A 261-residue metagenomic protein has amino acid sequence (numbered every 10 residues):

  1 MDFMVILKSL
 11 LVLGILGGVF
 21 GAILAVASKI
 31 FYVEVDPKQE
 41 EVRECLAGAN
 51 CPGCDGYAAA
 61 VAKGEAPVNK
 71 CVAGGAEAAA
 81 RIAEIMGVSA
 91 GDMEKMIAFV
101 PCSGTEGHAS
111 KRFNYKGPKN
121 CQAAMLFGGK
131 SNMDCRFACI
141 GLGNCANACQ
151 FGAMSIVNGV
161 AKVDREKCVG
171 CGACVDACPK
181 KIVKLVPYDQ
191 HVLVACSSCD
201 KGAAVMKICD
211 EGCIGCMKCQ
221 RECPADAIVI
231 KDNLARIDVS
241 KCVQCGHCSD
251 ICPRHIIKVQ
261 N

Functional and structural regions predicted by a protein language model:
M4, K8-E222, D226, I251 (+1 more regions): Ferredoxin-type iron-sulfur electron-transfer modules and their immediate structural context
V229-N261: C-terminal appended segment following the main domain
